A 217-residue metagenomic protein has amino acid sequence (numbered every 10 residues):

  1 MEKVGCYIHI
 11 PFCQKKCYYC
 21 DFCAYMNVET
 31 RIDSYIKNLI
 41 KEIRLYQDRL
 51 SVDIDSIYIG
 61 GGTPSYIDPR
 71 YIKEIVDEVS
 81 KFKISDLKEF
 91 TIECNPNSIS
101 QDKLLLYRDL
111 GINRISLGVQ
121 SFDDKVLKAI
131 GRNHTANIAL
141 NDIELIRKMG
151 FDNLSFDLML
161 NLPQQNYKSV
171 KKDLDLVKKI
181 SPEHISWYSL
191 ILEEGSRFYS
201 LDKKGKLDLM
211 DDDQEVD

Functional and structural regions predicted by a protein language model:
M1-Y7, L50-D53: N-terminal [4Fe-4S]-dependent radical SAM core
I8-I10, V119: Alpha/beta-hydrolase
P11-A24: Local cysteine-cluster metal-coordination motifs and their immediate loop/turn environment, predominantly Fe-S cluster
A24-R49, I54-D217: Conserved non-cysteine loop/helix-boundary elements of the Radical SAM core domain that shape
